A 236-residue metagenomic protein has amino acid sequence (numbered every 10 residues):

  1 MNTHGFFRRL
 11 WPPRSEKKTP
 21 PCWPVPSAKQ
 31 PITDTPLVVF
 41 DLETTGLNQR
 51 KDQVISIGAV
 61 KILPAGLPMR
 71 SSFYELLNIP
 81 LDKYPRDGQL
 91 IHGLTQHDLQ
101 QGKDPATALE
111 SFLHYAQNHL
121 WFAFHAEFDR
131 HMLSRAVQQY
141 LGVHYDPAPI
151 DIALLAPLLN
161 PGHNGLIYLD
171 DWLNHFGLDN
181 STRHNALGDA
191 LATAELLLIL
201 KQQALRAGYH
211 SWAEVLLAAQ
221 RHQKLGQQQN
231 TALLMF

Functional and structural regions predicted by a protein language model:
N2-S27, L198-F236: Acidic two-metal-ion nuclease catalytic site recognized across multiple nuclease folds, prominently DnaQ/RNase D-T
R9-S134, Q138, D146, N174-H184 (+1 more regions): Conserved non-catalytic scaffold segment of RNase H-like nuclease domains
S134, A194-K201: Short, amphipathic alpha-helical segments that act as regulatory/interfacial helices in nucleotide-processing proteins
Q139, L158, H175, I199-Q203: Active-site catalytic microenvironments for nucleophilic, acid-base chemistry
V143-I150: Short hydrophobic/aromatic-enriched beta-strand-loop microsegments
I150-N164: Short alpha-helix plus adjacent loop in nuclease-associated cores
H163-D179: A polyampholytic, Gly/Pro-enriched intrinsically disordered region
N185-L196: Acidic, divalent-metal-coordinating active-site segment for phosphoryl/phosphodiester hydrolysis, typified by short
